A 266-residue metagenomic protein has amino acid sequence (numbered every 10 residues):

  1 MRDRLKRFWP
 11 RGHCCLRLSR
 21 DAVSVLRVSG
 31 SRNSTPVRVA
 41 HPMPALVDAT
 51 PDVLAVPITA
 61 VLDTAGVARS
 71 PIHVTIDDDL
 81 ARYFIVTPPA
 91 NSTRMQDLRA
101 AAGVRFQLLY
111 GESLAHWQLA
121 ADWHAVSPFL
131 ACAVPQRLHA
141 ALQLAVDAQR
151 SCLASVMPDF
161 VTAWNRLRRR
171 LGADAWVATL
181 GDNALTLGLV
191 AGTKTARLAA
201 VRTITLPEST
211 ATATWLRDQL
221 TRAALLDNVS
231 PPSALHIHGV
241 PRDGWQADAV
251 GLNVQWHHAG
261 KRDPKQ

Functional and structural regions predicted by a protein language model:
M1-Q266: Hydrophobic/aromatic-enriched cytosolic interaction surfaces used to assemble or bind macromolecules
